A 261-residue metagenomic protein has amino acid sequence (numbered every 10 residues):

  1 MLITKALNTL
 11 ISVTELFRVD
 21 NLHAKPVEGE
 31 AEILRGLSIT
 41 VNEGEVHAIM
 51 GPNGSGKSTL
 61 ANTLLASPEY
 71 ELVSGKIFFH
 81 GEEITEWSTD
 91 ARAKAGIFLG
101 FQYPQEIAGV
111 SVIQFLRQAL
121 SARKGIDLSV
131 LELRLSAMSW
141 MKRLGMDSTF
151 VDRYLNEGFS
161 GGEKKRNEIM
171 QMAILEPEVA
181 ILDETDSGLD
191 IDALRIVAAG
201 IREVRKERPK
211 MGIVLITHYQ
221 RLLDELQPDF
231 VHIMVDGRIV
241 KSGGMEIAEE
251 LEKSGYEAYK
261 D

Functional and structural regions predicted by a protein language model:
L10-G36, N42-E43, A48, S67-L72 (+1 more regions): A short, flexible loop at the N-terminus of ABC-type nucleotide-binding domains that lies
M50-P52: The feature captures the beta-strand-to-loop junction immediately N-terminal to the Walker
K76-R92, N156: ABC ATPase NBD Q-loop/coupling interface
L99, Y103, G109-K124, S136: Q-loop/switch helix immediately C-terminal to the Walker
M172-A173: ABC ATPase C-loop
I181-T185, D192: Walker B catalytic motif
G200-H218, L223-E225: Conserved catalytic loops of ABC-family nucleotide-binding domains
M234, R238-D261: Conserved beta-strand-loop-alpha-helix hinge in the C-terminal portion of ABC ATPase nucleotide-binding domains
